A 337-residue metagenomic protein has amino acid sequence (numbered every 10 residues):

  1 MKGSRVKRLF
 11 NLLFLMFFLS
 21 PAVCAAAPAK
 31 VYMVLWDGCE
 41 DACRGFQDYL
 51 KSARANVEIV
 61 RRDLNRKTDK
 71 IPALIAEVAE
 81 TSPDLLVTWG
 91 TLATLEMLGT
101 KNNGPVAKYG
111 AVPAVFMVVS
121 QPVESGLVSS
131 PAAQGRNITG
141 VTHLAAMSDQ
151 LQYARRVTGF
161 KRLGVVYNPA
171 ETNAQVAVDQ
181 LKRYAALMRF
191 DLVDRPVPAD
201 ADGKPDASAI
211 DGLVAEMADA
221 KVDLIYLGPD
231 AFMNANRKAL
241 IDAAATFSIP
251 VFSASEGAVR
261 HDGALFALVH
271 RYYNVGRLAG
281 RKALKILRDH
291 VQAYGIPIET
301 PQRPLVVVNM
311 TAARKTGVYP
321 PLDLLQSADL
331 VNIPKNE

Functional and structural regions predicted by a protein language model:
K2-L13: Bacterial N-terminal signal peptides that target proteins for export
N11-P21: Bacterial N-terminal signal peptides
A25-E337: Short hydrophobic alpha-helices and adjacent helix-cap/hinge residues
